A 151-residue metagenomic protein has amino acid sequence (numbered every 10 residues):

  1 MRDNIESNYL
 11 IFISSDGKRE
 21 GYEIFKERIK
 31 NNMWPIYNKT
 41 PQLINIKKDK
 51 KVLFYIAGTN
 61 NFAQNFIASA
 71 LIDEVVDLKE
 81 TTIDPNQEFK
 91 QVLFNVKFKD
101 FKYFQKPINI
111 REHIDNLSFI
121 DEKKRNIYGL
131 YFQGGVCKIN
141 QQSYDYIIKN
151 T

Functional and structural regions predicted by a protein language model:
M1-K48, N60, D121, N140-T151: Compositionally biased, charged N-terminal/linker segments
I36, A57, Y131-G134: A general structural-boundary detector
K48-D49, N65: Catalytic centers of nucleases
I56-F62: Short, charged beta-turn/beta-strand-edge "cap" motif at the junction between a beta-strand and an adjacent loop
A63-I67, L71-C137, Q141: Aromatic- and Lys/Arg-enriched surface recognition patch
